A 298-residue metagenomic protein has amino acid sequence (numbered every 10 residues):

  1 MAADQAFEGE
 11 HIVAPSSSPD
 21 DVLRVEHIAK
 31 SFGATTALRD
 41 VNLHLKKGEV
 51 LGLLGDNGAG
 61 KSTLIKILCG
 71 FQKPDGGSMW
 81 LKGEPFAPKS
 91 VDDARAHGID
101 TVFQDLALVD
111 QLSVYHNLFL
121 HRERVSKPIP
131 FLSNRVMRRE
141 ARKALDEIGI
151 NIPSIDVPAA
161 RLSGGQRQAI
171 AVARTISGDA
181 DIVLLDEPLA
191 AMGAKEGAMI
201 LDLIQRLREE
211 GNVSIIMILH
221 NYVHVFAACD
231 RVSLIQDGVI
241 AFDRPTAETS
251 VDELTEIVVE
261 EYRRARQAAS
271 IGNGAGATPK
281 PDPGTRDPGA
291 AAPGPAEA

Functional and structural regions predicted by a protein language model:
A3-G274, E297-A298: Glycine-rich phosphate-binding loops of nucleotide-dependent enzymes
R286-A298: Long, low-complexity, intrinsically disordered segments
